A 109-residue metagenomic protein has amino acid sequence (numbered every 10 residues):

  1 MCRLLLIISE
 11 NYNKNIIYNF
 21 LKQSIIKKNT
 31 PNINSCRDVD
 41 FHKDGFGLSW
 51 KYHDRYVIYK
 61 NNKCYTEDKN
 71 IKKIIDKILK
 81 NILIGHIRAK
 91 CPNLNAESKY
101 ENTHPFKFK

Functional and structural regions predicted by a protein language model:
M1-T66: Extreme N-terminus nucleophile/cap motif
T30-I33, N62-I74, G85-K109: Short acidic (Asp/Glu) patches
D40-H42, D76, S98: Generic, well-ordered alpha-helical segments
D44, K80, N102: Residues that flank catalytic or metal-binding motifs in active/ligand-binding sites
F46-G47, L83-H86: A short, Trp-centered hydrophobic/proline-enriched beta-strand micro-motif
D54, K73-K77: Asparagine-rich low-complexity intrinsically disordered tracts
L79-K80, K109: Short coil/turn connectors at secondary-structure junctions
